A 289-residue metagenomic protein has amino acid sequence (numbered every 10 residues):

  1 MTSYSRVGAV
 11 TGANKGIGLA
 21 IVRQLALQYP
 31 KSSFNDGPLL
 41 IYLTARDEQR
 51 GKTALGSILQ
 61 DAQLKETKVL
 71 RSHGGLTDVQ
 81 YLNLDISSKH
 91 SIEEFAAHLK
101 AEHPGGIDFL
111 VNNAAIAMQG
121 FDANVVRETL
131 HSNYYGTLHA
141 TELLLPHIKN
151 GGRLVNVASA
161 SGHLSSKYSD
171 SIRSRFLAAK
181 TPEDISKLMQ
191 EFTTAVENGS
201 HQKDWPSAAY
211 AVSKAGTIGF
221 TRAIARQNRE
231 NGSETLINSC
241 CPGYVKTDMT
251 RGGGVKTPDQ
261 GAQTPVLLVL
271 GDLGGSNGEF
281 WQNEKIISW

Functional and structural regions predicted by a protein language model:
M1-A45: Canonical Rossmann dinucleotide-binding motif of NAD(H)/NADP(H)-dependent dehydrogenases/reductases, specifically
T11, G105-I116, N133, R153-S159 (+1 more regions): Rossmann-fold scaffold of SDR-type NAD(P)-dependent oxidoreductases
L39-L40, L64-H90: Rossmann-fold cofactor-recognition segment
E48-Q49, L82-E94, A123: The beta1-alpha1 cofactor-binding region of Rossmann-like NAD(H)/NADP(H)-dependent oxidoreductases
Q80, E94-A101, N124-H131: Active-site Tyr-X3-Lys motif and surrounding loop/helix of classical short-chain dehydrogenase/reductase
S87, F109, E128-G136: Glycine-rich NAD(P)-binding loop of the Rossmann-fold in SDR/ketoreductase-type enzymes
I116-A123, R127, N150-E230, C241: Catalytic loop of short-chain dehydrogenase/reductase
H139, S239-P242, T247, R251-W289: C-terminal helical subdomain
